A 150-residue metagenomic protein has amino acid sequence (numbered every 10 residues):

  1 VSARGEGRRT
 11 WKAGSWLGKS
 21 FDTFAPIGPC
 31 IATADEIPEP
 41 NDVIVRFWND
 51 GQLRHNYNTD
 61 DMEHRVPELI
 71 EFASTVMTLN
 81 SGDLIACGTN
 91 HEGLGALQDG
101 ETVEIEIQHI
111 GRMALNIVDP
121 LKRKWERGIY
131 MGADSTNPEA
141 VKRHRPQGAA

Functional and structural regions predicted by a protein language model:
S2-A150: Catalytic-pocket segment enriched in acidic/His residues
